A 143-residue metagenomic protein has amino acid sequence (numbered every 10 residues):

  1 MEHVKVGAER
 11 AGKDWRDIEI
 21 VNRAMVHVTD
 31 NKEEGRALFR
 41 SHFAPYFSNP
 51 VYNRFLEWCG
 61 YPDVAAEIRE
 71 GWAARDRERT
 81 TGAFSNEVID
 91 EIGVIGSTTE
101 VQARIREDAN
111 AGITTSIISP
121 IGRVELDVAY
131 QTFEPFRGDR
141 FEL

Functional and structural regions predicted by a protein language model:
M1-L143: Active-site-adjacent structural elements that line small-molecule/cofactor binding pockets in enzymes
